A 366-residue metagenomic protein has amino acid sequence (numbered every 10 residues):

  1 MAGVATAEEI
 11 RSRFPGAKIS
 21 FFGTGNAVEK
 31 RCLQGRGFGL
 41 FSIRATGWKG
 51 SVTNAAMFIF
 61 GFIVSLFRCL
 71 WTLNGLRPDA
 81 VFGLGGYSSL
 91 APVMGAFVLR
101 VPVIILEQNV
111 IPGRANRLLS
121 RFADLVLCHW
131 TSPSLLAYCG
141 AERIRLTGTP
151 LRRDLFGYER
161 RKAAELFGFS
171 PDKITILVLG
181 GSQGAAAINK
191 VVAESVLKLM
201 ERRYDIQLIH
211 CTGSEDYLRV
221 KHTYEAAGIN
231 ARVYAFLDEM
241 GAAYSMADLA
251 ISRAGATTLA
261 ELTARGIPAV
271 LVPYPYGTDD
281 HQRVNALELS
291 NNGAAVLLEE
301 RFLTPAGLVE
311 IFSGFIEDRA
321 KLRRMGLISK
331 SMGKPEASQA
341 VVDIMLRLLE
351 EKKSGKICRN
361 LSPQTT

Functional and structural regions predicted by a protein language model:
R11, L70-V81, L90-I104, R117-F122: Glycosyltransferases and closely related glycan-assembly transferases that use nucleotide-activated donors
R11-V64, T147-G148, S214-D216, R301: Conserved nucleotide-sugar phosphate-binding/catalytic loop shared by glycosyltransferases and other
A27, C32, R36, R160-A250 (+4 more regions): Donor-nucleotide binding loops and adjacent catalytic segments primarily of GT-B fold Leloir glycosyltransferases
V28, G39, F97-R161: Active-site-proximal region of nucleotide-activated glycan assembly enzymes, centered on histidine/acidic-rich loops
F38, V101-P102, D248-L249, G266-Y274 (+1 more regions): Structural loop-to-beta junction motif characteristic of Rossmann-like glycosyltransferase folds
P78-A80, Y234-L237, S245-A260, I267-P268: Acidic donor-binding loop of glycosyltransferase active sites
K321-P335: A short, well-ordered alpha-helix in the C-terminal region of glycosyltransferases
K334-T366: C-terminal alpha-helical cap of glycosyltransferases
